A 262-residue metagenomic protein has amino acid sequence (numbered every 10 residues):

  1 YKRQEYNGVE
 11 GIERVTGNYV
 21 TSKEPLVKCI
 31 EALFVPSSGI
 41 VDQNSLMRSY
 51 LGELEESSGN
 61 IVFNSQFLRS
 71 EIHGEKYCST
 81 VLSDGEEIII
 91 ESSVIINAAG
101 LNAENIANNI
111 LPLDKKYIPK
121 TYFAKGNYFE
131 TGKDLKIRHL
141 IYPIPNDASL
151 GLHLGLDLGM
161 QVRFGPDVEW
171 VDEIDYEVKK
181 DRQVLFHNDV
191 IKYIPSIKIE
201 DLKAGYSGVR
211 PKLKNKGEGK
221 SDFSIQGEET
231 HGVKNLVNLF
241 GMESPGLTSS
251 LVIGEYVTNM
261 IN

Functional and structural regions predicted by a protein language model:
K2-K23, C29, G151: Dinucleotide-binding Rossmann-like beta1-alpha1 core, especially the glycine-rich loop that anchors the ADP
I12, S58-N60, L236: Short, conserved active-site loop motifs that form the nucleotide-linked donor/cofactor pocket
R14-Y19, S224-N262: C-terminal lid/capping helical subdomain adjacent to the catalytic/cofactor pocket in oxidative enzymes
T16-G17, F63-S65, A204-Y206: Short loop/edge segments at beta-strand edges and connector loops that shape dinucleotide/nucleotide cofactor-binding
K23-I30, E71-C78, K214-K220, V233: A short, glycine/Asx- and small/polar-enriched loop/turn that sits immediately N-terminal to a beta-strand
F34-V94, L251, M260: Helical element adjacent to the flavin cofactor pocket in flavoenzyme catalytic cores
D84-I88, M160, P245: Short acidic/polar mixed-charge low-complexity motifs
S93-V94, A98-K234: Active-site substrate-recognition segment that forms the wall of the catalytic cavity or substrate channel
